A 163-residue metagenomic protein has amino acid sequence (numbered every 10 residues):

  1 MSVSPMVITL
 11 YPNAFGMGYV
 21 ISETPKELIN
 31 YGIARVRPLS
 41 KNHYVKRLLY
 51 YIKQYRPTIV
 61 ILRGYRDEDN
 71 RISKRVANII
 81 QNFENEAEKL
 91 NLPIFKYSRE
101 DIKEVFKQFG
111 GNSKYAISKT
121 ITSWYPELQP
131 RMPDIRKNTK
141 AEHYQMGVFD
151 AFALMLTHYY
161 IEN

Functional and structural regions predicted by a protein language model:
M1-N163: Phosphate- and other anionic-substrate recognition elements at nucleic-acid/protein interfaces
